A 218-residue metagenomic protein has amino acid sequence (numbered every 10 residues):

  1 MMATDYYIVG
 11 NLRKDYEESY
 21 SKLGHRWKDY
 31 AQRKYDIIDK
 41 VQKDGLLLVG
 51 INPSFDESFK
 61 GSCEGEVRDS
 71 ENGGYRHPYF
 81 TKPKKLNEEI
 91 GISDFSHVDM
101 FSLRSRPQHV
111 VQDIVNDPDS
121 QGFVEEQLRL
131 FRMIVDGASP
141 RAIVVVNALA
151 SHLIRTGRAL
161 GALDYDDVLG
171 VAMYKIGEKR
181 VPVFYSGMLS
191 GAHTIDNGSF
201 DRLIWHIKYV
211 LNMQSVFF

Functional and structural regions predicted by a protein language model:
M1-K14, S21, D117-R129, H152-F218: C-terminal capping/extension of enzyme domains
M1-Y75, Y79-K85, Q127-L130, I134 (+3 more regions): Active-site and ligand/interface coordination hotspots across diverse enzymes and nucleic-acid-associated assemblies
L46-G50, G91-M100, A142-N147, Y185: A structural signal for short, well-ordered beta-strand segments and their strand-loop junctions that often border
N52-D56, F101-S105, A148-H152, M188-A192: Short, solvent-exposed loop/turn segments at secondary-structure junctions
C63-R68, I114, A159-L163: Glycine-rich, phosphate-binding/catalytic loops in enzymes
R68-H109: Low-complexity, serine/threonine/proline-enriched polar segments
M100-E126: Charged, often glycine-rich, active-site loop that binds/positions anionic groups
F131-A148: Proline-aspartate-enriched helix->loop->beta-strand connector
